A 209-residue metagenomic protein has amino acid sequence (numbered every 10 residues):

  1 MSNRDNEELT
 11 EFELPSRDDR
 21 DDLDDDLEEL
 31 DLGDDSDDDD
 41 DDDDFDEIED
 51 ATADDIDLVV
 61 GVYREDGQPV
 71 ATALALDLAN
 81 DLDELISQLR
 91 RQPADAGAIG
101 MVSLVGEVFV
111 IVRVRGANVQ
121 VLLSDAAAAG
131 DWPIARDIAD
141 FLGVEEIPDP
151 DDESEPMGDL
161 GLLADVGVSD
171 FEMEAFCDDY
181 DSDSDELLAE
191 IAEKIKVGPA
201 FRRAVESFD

Functional and structural regions predicted by a protein language model:
N3-F208: Hydrophobic alpha-helical segments that drive targeting, anchoring, or assembly
